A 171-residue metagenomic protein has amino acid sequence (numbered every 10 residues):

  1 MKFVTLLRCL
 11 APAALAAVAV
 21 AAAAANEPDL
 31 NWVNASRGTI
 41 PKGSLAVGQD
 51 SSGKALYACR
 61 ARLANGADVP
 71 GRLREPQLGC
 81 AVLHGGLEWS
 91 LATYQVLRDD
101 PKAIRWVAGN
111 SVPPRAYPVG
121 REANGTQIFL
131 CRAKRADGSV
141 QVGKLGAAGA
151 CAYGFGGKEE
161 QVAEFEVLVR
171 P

Functional and structural regions predicted by a protein language model:
M1-A11: Bacterial N-terminal signal peptides that target proteins for export
F3, A17-A19, P118: Detector for intrinsically disordered, low-structure N-terminal pre-sequences
C9-A19: Bacterial N-terminal signal peptides
A23-P171: A structural motif
